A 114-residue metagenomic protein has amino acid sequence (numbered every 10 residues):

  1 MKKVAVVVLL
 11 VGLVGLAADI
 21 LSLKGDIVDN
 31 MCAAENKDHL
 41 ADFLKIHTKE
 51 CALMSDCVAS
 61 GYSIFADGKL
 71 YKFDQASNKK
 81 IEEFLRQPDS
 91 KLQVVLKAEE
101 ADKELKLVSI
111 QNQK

Functional and structural regions predicted by a protein language model:
V4-V14: Sec-dependent N-terminal signal peptides
A17-K114: OB-fold and OB-like single-stranded nucleic-acid-recognition modules and their adjacent interaction interfaces
